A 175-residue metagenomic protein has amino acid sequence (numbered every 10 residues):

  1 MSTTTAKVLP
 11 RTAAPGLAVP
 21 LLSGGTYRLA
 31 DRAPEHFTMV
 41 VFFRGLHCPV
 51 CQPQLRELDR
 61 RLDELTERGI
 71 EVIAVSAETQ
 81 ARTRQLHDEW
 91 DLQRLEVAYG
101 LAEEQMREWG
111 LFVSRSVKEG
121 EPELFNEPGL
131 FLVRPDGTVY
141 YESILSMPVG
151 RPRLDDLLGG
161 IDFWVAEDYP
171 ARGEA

Functional and structural regions predicted by a protein language model:
M1-A175: Chalcogenol-based redox active-site neighborhoods
